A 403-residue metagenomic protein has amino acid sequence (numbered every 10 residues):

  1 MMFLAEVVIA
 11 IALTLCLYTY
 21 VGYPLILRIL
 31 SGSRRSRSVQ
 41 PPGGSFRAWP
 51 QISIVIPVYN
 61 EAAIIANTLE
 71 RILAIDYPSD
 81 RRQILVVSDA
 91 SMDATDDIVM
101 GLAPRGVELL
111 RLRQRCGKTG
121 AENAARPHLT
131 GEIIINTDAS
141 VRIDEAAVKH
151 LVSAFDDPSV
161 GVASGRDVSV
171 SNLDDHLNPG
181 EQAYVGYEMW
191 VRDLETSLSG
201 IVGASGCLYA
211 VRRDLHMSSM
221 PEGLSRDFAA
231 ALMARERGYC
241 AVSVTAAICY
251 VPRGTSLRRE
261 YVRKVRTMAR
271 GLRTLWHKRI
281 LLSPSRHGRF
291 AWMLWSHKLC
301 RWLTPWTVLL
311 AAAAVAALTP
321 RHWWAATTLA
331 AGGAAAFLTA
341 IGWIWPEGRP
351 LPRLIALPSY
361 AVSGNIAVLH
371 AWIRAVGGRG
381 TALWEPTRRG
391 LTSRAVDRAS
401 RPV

Functional and structural regions predicted by a protein language model:
M1-S45, T196: N-terminal membrane-anchoring/stem segments of glycan-assembly enzymes
R34, G44-F46, V251, R301-R379: Membrane-embedded multi-pass helical conduit in multi-pass membrane proteins, especially envelope-biosynthetic
P50-S53, Q83, A229: Cell-envelope/extracellular polymer assembly enzymes that use nucleotide-activated donors
A63-N67, R81, D93-L102, A146: Acidic helix N-cap motif at the loop->helix transition within catalytic regions of sugar-transfer enzymes
E70-R81: Short, acidic, metal-binding catalytic loop of nucleotide-sugar glycosyltransferases
P78, S88-D97, Q114, V141: A conserved acidic beta->alpha catalytic loop
P104, F155-Y187, E222-R226, A230-W295 (+1 more regions): Catalytic donor/gating beta->alpha subdomain of glycosyltransferases that bind UDP-sugars
T119-A121, A125, E132, E145-L224 (+1 more regions): Long helical/loop segments within the catalytic core of UDP-sugar-dependent glycosyltransferases, especially the large
